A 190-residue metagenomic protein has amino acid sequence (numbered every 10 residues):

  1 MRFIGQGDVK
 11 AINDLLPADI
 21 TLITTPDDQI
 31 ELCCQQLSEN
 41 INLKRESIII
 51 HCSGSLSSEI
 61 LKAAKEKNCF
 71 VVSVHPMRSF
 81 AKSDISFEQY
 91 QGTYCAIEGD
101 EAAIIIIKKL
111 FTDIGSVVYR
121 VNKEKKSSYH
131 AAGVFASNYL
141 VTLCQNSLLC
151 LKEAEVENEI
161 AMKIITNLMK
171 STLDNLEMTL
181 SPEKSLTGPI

Functional and structural regions predicted by a protein language model:
M1: Glycine-rich adenosine-cofactor-binding loop
I4, N68, S86-M178: Internal alpha-helical scaffold of NAD(P)-dependent oxidoreductase catalytic cores
I4-I85: Rossmann-like NAD(P)(H) cofactor-binding subdomain of soluble oxidoreductases
I12, D19, N40, S137 (+2 more regions): Generic N-terminal initiation segments characterized by hydrophobic and/or small/turn-forming residues
A18, I30, S57-S58, I104-I107 (+3 more regions): A general structural signal for well-ordered alpha-helical segments in protein cores
G54, H75-R78, K126-S127, G133 (+2 more regions): Flexible, active-site-adjacent loop/turn segments at secondary-structure boundaries
T172-I190: Interdomain hinge/lid region at the active-site interface of Rossmann-like NAD(P)-dependent oxidoreductases
